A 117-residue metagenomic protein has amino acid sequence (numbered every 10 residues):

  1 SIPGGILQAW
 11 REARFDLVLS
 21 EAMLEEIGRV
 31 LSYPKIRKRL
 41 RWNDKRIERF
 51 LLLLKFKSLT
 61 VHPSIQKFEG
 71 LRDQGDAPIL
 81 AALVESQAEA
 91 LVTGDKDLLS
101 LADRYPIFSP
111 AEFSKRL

Functional and structural regions predicted by a protein language model:
S1, V18, K45, G70 (+2 more regions): Residues at secondary-structure transition points
S1-L19: Short, well-structured N-terminal submotif of metal-dependent ribonuclease cores
D16, L59-T60, P106: Conserved beta-strand segments of alpha/beta enzyme cores
E21, S64, A111-S114: Residues at the C-termini of beta-strands that transition into short coil/loop
E21-W42: A short secondary-structure junction motif
P34, R41-S64: Domain-scale selection of a single, long terminal region that carries the protein's primary operational module
K55-A90: Active-site neighborhoods of divalent-metal-dependent phosphate/nucleic-acid chemistry enzymes
V84-V92, K96-L117: Acidic, PIN/NYN-like endoribonuclease modules and their adjacent C-terminal/linker elements
